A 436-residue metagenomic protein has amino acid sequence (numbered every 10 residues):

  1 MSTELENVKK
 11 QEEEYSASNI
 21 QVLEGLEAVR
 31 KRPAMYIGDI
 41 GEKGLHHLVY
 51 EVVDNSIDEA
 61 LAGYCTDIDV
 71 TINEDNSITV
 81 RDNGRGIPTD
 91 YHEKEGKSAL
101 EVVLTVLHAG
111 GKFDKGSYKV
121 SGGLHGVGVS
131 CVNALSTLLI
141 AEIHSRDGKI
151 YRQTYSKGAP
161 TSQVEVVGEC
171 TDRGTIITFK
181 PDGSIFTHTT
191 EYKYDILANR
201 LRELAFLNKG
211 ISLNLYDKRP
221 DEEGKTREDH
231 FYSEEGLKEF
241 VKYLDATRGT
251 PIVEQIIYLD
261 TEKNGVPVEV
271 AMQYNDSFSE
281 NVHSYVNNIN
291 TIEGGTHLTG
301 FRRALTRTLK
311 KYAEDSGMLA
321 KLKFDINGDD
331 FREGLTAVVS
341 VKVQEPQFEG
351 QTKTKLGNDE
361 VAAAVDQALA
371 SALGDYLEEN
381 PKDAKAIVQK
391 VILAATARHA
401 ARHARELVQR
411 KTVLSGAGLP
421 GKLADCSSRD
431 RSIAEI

Functional and structural regions predicted by a protein language model:
M1-N19, L26, L48-Y50, D58-A60 (+9 more regions): GHKL-family ATPase ATP-binding module
K31-Y50: Conserved short strand/loop->alpha-helix "switch" segment adjacent to the catalytic nucleotide/phosphoryl-transfer site
Y36-I40, G111-G122: Glycine-rich ATP-lid/hinge loop adjacent to the conserved G-boxes
G86-Y91: A short glycine-centered beta->alpha linker in the GHKL/HATPase_c
H92-E93, L100: Short adenine-binding "F-helix/F-box" segment of the Bergerat
E93-E95, T354: Short, glycine/charged-enriched secondary-structure capping and boundary segments
